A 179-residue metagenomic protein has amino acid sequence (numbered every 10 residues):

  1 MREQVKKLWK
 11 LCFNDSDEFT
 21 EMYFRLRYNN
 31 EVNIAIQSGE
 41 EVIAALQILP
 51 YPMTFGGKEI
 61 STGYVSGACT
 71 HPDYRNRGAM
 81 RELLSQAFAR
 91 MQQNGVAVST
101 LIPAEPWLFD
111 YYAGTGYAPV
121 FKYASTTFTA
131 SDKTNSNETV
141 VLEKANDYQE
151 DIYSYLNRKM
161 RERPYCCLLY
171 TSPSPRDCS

Functional and structural regions predicted by a protein language model:
M1-P50, G57-I60, Y64, A130-L169: Short amphipathic alpha-helix that is part of the acyltransferase structural core
I43, S66, E105-W107, S125: Core nucleotidyl-transferase/polymerase catalytic module
Y51, A68, A104-P106, Y117: An acidic- and aromatic-residue-enriched active-site/binding cleft used to recognize and process polar
M53, I102, A118-D132: Conserved catalytic-core motifs of GNAT/GCN5-like acyltransferases
T70, N76-A89: Conserved acetyl-CoA-binding loop-helix of GNAT-fold acetyltransferases
M91-A104: Conserved GNAT acetyl-CoA-binding A-motif
Y111-Y117, T171: Conserved active-site tyrosine of GNAT-family acetyltransferases
Y170, S174-S179: Single conserved hydrophobic/aromatic residue that forms the stacking wall/gate of nucleotide- or nucleobase-binding
